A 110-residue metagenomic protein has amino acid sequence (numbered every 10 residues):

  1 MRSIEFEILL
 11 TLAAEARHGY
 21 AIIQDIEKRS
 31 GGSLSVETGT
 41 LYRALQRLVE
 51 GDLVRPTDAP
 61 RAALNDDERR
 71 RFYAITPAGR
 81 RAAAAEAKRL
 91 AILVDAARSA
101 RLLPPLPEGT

Functional and structural regions predicted by a protein language model:
M1-T40: N-terminal helix-turn-helix DNA-binding core of bacterial DNA-binding proteins
L41-L48: Basic amphipathic alpha-helical segments that dock to polyanions
V49-D66, A74: Beta-hairpin "wing" of winged helix-turn-helix
L64-E86: Basic, amphipathic "hinge/linker" alpha-helix immediately C-terminal to the N-terminal HTH DNA-binding motif
A78-T110: Amphipathic alpha-helical dimerization/coiled-coil segments that flank or bridge DNA-binding/regulatory modules
